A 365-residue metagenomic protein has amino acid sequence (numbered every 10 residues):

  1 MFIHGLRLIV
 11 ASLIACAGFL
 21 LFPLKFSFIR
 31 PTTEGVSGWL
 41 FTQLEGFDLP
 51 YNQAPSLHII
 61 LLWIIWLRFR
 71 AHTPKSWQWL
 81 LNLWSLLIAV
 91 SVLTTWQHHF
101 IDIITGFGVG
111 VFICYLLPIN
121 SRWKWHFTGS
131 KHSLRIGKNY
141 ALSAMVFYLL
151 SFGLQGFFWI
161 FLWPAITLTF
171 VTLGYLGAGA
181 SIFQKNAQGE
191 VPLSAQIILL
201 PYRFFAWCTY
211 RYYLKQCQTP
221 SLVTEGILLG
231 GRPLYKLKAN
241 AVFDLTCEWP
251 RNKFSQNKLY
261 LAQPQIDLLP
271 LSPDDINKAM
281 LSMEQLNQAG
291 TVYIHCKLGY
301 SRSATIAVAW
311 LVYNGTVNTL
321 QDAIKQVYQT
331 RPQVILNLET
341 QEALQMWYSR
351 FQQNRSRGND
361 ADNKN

Functional and structural regions predicted by a protein language model:
F2, W77-W79, H99-I103, Q155-W163: Short, aromatic-rich membrane-interface segments at the entry and exit of alpha-helical transmembrane domains
F2-A89, C114, V242, P250-K253 (+1 more regions): Membrane-interface loops
G18-F19, L67-H72, A89-T95, V146-F157 (+1 more regions): Hydrophobic alpha-helical transmembrane segments
S37-L44, Y212-I294, L298, A309-R355: Cysteine-based protein phosphatase catalytic domain of the PTP/DSP
S56, V90-T105: Acidic (Asp/Glu-rich) catalytic motifs at the cytosolic membrane interface
L61-L62, H98-P118: Alpha-helical transmembrane segments that form the membrane-embedded catalytic/substrate-binding core of multi-pass
V109-L150: C-terminal membrane module of polytopic membrane proteins
L149-S151, G156-S255, L336-N365: Cys-based phosphatase fold recognition centered on the PTP superfamily
